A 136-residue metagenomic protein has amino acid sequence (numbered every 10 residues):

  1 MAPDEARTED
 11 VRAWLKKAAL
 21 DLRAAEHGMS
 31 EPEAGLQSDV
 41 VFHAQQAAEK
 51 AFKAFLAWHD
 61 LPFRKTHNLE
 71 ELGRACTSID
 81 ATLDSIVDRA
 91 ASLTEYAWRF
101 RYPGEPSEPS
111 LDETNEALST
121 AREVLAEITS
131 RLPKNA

Functional and structural regions predicted by a protein language model:
M1-A136: Terminal alpha-helical segments
